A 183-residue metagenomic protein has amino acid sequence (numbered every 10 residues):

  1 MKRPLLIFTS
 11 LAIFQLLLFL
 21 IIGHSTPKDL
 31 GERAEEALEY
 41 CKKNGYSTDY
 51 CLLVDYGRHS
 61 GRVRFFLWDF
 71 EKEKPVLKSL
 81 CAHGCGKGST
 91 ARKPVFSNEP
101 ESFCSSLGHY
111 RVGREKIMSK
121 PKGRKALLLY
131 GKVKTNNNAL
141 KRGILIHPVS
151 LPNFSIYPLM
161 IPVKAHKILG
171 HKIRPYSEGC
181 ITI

Functional and structural regions predicted by a protein language model:
L5-K28: Bacterial Sec-dependent signal peptides at the C-terminal "C-region" and cleavage site
I22-E178: Cell wall/extracellular polymer interaction/catalysis modules
